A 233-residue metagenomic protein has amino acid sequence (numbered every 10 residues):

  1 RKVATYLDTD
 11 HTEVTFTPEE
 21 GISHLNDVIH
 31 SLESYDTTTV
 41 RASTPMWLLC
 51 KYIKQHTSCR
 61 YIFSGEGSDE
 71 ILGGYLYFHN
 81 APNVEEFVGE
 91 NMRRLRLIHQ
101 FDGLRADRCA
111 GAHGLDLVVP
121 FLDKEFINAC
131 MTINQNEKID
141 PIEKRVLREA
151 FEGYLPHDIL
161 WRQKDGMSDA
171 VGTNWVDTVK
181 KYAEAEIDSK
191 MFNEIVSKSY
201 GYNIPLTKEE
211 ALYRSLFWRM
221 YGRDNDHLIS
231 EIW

Functional and structural regions predicted by a protein language model:
R1-L155, A170-K180, I195, Y200-L206 (+1 more regions): ATP-dependent adenylate-handling active sites, centered on carboxylate activation for C-N bond formation
T15, P156-D165: Conserved S-adenosyl-L-methionine
K180-F192: Short glycine/proline-rich, acidic loop/turn segments that cap or connect secondary-structure elements
